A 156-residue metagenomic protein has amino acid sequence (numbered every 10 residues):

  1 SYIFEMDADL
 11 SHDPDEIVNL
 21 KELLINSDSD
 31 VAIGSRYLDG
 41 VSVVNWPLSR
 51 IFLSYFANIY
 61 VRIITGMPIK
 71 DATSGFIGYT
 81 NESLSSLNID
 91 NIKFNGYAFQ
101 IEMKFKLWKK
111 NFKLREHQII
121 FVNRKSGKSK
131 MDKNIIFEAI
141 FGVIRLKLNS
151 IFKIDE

Functional and structural regions predicted by a protein language model:
S1, T80-S83, N111-K113, L146: Secondary-structure boundary/capping motif
Y2-F4, P14-Y97, R124-F141: Acceptor/aglycone-binding surface of glycosyltransferases and processive sugar-polymer synthases
D7-S11: The conserved acidic donor/metal-binding loop of glycosyltransferases
A32, D71-A72, E116, F152 (+1 more regions): Short, hydrophobic secondary-structure boundary micro-motifs
P68, N91-N95, K104-F121: Catalytic donor-sugar/metal-binding loop of nucleotide-sugar-dependent glycosyltransferases
I101: DNA-recognition element of transcription regulators
G142-E156: C-terminal, non-catalytic tails of nucleotide-sugar-dependent glycosyltransferases
